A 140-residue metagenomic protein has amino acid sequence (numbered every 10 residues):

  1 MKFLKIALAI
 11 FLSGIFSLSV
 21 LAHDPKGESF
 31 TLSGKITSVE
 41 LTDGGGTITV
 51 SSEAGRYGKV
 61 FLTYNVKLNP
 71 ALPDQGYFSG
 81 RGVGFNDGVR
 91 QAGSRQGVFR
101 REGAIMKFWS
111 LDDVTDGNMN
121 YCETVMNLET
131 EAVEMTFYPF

Functional and structural regions predicted by a protein language model:
M1-I6: Positively charged n-region of N-terminal signal peptides that target proteins for export
A7-S17: Bacterial N-terminal signal peptides
L21-F140: Beta-strand-enriched cores of mature, soluble protein domains
